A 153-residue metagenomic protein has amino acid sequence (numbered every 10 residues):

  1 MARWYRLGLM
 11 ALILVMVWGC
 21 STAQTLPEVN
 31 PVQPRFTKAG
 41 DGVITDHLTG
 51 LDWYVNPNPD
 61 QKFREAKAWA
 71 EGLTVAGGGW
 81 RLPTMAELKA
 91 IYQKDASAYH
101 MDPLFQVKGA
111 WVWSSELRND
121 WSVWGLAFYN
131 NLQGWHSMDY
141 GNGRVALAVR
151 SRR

Functional and structural regions predicted by a protein language model:
A2-R81, M85-R153: Glycine-aromatic-enriched surface loops/turns that form tight recognition elements
